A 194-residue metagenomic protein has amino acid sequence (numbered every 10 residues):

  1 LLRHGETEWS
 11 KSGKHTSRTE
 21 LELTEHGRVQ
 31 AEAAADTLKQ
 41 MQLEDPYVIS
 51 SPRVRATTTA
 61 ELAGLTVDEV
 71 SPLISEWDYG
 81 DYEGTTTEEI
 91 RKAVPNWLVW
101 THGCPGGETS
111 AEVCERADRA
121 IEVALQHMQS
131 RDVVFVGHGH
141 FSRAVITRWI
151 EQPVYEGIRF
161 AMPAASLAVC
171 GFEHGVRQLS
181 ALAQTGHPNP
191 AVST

Functional and structural regions predicted by a protein language model:
L2-T66, E108, C114: Active-site-proximal alpha-helix that buttresses catalytic centers in soluble enzyme cores
T7, F141-S142: Short active-site segment of divalent metal-dependent hydrolases/proteases that encodes the spacing between
E22, L62-R119, G171, A181 (+1 more regions): Phosphate-handling substructures
A34, W77-E88, Q126-R131, T147-T194: Acidic, low-complexity terminal tails and accessory targeting/binding regions of phosphate-metabolizing enzymes
M41-E44, A124-D132: Glycine-rich phosphate-binding loop signature in dinucleotide/nucleotide-binding domains
M41-L73, G171-T194: Conserved histidine-centered catalytic loops in small-molecule metabolism enzymes
L62, A144, R148: Active-site signature of alpha/beta-hydrolase-fold catalytic machinery across serine- and Asp/Cys-nucleophile hydrolases
R131-H140: Generic beta-sheet signal
